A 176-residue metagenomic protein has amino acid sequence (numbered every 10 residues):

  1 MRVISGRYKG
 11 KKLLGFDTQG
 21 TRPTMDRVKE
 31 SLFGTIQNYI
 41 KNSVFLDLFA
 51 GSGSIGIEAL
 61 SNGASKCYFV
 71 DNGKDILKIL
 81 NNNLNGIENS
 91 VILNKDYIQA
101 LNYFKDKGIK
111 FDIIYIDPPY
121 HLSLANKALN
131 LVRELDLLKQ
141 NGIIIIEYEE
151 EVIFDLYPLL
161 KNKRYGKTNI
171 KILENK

Functional and structural regions predicted by a protein language model:
M1-K176: Class I S-adenosyl-L-methionine-dependent methyltransferase catalytic core
